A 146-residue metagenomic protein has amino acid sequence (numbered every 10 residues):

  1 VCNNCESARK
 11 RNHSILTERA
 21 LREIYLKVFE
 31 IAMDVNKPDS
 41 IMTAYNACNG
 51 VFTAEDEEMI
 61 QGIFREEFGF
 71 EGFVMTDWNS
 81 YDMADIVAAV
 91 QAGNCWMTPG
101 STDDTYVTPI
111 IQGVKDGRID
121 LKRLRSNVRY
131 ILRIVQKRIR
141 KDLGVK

Functional and structural regions predicted by a protein language model:
V1-K146: Glycoside hydrolase catalytic-domain context in secreted enzymes
